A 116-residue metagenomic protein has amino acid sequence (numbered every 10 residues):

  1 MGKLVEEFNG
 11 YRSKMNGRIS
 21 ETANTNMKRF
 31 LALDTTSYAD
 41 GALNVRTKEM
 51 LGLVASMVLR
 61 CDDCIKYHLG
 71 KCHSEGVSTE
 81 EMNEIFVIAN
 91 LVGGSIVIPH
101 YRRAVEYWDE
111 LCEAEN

Functional and structural regions predicted by a protein language model:
M1-T47, H100-N116: Acidic, glycine/proline-rich low-complexity segments that act as flexible tails and inter-domain linkers
N24, S78, L91-G94: Alpha-helix boundary/capping and short turn/kink residues
F30, D34, M50-M57, I85-V92: Short alpha-helical scaffolding segments that buttress acidic/His motifs in well-ordered protein cores
T36-A39, G70, S74, L91: General structural signal for alpha-helix termini and helix-helix connectors
R46-M50, C64: Short connector loops at helix/strand junctions that flank enzyme active sites, especially segments positioning acidic
M57-F86: Mid-chain, well-packed structural core segment of small domains
N83-Y107: C-terminal structural segments of small proteins and small subunits
